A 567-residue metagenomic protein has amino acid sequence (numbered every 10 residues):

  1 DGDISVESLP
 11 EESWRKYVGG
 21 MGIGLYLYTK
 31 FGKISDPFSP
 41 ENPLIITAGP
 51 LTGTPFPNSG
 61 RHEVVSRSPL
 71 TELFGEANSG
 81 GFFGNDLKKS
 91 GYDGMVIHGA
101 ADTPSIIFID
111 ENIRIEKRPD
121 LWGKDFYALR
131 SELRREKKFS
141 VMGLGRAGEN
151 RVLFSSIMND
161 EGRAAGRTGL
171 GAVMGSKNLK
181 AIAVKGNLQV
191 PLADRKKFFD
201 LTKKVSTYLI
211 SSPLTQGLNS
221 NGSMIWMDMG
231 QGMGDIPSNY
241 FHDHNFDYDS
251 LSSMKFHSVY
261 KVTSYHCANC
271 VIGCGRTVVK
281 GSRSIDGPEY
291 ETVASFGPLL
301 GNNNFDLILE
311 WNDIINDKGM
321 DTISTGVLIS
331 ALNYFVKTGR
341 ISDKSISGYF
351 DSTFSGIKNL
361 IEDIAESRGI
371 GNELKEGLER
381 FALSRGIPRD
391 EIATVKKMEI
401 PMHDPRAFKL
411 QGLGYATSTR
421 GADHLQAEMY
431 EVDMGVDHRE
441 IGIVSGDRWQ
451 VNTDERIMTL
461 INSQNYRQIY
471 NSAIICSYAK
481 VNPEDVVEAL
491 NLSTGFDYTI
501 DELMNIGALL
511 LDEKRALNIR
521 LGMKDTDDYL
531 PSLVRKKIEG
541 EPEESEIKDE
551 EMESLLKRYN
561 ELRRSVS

Functional and structural regions predicted by a protein language model:
D1-N78, F82-S567: Intrinsically disordered, low-complexity segments enriched in small residues
